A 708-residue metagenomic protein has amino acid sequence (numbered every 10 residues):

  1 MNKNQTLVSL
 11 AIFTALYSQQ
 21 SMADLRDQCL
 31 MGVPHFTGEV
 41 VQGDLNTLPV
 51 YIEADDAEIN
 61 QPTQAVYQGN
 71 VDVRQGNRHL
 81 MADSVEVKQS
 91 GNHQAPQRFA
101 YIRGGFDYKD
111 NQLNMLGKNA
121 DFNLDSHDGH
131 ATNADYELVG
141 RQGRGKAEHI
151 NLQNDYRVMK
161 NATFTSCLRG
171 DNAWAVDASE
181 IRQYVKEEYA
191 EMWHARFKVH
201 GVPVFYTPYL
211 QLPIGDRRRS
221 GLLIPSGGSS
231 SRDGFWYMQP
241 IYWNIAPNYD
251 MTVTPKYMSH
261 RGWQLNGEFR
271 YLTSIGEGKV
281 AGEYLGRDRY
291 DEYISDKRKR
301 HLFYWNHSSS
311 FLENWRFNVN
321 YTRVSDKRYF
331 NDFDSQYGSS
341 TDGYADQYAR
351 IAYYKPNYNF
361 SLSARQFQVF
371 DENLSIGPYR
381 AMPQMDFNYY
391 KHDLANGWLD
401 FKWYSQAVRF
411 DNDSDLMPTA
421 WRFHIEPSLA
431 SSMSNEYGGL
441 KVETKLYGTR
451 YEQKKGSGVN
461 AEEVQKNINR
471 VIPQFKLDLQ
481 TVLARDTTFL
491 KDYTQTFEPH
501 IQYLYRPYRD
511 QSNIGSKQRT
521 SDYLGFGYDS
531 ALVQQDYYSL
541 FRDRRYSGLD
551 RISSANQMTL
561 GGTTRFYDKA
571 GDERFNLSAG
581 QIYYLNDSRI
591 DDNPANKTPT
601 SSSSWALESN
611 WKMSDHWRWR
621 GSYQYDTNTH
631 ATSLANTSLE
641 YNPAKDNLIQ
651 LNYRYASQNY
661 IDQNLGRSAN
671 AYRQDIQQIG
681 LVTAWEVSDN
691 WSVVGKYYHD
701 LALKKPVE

Functional and structural regions predicted by a protein language model:
M1-V8: Bacterial N-terminal signal peptides that target proteins for export
V8-L16: Hydrophobic helical h-region of N-terminal Sec-dependent signal peptides in bacterial secretory/periplasmic proteins
S18-Q20: N-terminal signal peptide c-region/cleavage motif recognized by signal peptidases
D24-P62, S231-R232: N-terminal domain-start segments of secreted/luminal proteins
L25-Q28, D107, L113-T132, Y136-V158 (+3 more regions): Outer-membrane beta-barrel proteins and related beta-barrel translocases across Gram-negative bacteria
F36-L45, E53, Q68-E86, Y101-N111 (+3 more regions): Interaction modules related to DNA damage response and DNA replication/repair
G91-H93, A100-I102, L124: Periplasm-facing N-terminal accessory domains of Gram-negative outer-membrane beta-barrel systems
